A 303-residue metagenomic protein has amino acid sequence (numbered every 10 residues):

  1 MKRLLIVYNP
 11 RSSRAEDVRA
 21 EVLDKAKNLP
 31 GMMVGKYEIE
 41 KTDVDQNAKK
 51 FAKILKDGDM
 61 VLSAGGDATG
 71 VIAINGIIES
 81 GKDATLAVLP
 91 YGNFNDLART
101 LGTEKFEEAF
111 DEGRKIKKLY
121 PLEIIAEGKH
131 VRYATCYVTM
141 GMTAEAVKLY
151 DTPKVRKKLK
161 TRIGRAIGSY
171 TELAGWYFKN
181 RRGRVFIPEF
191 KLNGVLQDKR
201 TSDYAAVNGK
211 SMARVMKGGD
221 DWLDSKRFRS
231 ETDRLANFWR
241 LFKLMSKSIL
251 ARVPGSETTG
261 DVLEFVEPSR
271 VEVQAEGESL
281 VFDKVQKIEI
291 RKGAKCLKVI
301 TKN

Functional and structural regions predicted by a protein language model:
M1-A64, V71, N75-G76, T103 (+1 more regions): ATP/NTP phosphate-donor binding region
R3-L4, T85, C296: Residues at the starts of beta-strands that form the adenosine-phosphate
V7, S80-D203: Catalytic core of DAGKc-family lipid kinases
R11, G66-T69, Y91-F94, T139-G141 (+1 more regions): Short glycine-rich anion-binding loops that position phosphate/pyrophosphate groups of nucleotides and phosphorylated
E16-D17, I72-I74, L97-R99, E145 (+1 more regions): Short glycine-/acidic-enriched loop or helix-start segments at secondary-structure transitions that form or flank
T139, S202, A206-S211, D233-A236: Histidine- and/or cysteine-centered catalytic micro-motif in compact active-site loops
T143, A205-K217, S279: Glycine-rich phosphate/pyrophosphate-binding beta-alpha loops
L192, L196-D198, K217-N303: ATP/nucleoside-binding phosphotransfer catalytic cores, i.e., glycine-rich phosphate-binding loops
